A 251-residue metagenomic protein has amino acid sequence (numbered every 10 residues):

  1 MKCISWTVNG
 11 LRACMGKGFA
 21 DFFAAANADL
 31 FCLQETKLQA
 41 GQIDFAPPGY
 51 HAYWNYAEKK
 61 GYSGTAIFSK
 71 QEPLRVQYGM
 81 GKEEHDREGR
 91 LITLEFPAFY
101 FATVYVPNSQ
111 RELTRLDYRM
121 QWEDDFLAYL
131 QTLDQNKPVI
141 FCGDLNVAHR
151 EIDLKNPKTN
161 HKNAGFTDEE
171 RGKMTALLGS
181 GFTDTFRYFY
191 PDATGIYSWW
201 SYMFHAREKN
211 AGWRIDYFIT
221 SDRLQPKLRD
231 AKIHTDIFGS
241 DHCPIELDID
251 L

Functional and structural regions predicted by a protein language model:
M1-N9, A98-Q110, C142: Active-site-proximal beta-strand elements of phosphoester/diester hydrolases
M1-P47, H51, A57-Y62, L177: N-terminal, active-site-proximal structural segment of metallo-dependent hydrolase catalytic domains
T7, F23-G41, F101, L130-E151 (+4 more regions): Active-site beta-strand/loop signature of hydrolases that rely on acidic residues for catalysis
K37, Q42-S109: Structured beta-strand-rich core segments of catalytic domains in phosphoester-bond hydrolases
H51, D125-A211, I215: Metal-dependent phosphoesterases centered on the DNase I-like endonuclease/exonuclease/phosphatase
K60-R75, I196, M203-P226: Conserved beta strand-loop-helix elements of the APE1-like EEP
K70, L94-P97, S221-D222, S240 (+1 more regions): Active-site beta-strand termini and strand-to-loop segments that position acidic
G81-K82, P107-E123, K158-N163: Surface-exposed cleft-lining segments at the edges of enzyme active sites
